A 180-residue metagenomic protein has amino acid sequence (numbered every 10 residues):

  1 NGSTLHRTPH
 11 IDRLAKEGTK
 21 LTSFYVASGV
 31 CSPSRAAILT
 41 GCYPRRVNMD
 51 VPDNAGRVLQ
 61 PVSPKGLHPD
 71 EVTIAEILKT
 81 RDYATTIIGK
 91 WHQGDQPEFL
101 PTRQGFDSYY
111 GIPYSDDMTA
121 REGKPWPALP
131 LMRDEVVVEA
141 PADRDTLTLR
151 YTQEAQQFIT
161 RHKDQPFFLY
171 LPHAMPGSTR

Functional and structural regions predicted by a protein language model:
N1-R180: Formylglycine-dependent sulfatase
